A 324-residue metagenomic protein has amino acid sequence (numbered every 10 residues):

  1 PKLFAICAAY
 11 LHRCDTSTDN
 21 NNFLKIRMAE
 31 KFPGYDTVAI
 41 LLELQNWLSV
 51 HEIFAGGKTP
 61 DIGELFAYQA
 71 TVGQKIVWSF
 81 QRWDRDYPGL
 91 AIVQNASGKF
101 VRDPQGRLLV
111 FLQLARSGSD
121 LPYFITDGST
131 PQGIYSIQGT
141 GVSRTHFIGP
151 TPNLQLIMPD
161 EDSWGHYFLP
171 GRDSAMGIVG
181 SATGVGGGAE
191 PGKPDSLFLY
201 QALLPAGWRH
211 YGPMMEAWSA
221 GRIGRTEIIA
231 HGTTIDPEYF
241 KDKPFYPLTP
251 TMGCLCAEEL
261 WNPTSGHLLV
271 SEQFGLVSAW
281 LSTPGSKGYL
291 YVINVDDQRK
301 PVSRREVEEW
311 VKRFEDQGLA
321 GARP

Functional and structural regions predicted by a protein language model:
L3-I6, Y10-F245, T264-R323: Cell wall/extracellular polymer interaction/catalysis modules
T226, P247-E259: Active-site nucleophilic cysteine motif
